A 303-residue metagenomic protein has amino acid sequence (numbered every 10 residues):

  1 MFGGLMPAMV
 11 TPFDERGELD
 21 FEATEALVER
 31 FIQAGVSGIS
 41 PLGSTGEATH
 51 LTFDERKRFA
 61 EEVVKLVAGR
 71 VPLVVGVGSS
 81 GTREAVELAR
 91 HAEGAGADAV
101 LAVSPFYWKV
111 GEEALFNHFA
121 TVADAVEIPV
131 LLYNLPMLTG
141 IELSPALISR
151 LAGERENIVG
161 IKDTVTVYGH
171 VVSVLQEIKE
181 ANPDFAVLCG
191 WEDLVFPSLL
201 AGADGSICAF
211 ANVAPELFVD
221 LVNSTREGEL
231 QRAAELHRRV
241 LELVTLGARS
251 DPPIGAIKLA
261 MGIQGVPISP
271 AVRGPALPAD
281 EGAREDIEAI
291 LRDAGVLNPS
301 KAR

Functional and structural regions predicted by a protein language model:
M1, N182-F185, M261: Catalytic cores of TIM-barrel enzymes
M1-P7, T11-E142: Active-site beta->alpha loop and helix N-cap motifs at the rims of alpha/beta catalytic domains
M6-P12, A34-V36, T45, A203 (+2 more regions): C-terminal alpha-helical cap/extension of soluble enzyme domains
F21, E25-V28, P145, R284-L291: Short, amphipathic alpha-helical "lid/cap" segments that border enzyme active or binding sites
T24, R56, A60, A85 (+8 more regions): A general structural signal for well-ordered alpha-helical segments in protein cores
A34, R58, E62-V67, H91 (+9 more regions): Alpha-helical structural signal in soluble globular domains
L51-D54, E87, E112-L115, L143-P145 (+4 more regions): Short secondary-structure transition/capping segments
D124-A125, M137-L241, L246-R249: Catalytic alpha/beta core domains of metabolic enzymes, predominantly
